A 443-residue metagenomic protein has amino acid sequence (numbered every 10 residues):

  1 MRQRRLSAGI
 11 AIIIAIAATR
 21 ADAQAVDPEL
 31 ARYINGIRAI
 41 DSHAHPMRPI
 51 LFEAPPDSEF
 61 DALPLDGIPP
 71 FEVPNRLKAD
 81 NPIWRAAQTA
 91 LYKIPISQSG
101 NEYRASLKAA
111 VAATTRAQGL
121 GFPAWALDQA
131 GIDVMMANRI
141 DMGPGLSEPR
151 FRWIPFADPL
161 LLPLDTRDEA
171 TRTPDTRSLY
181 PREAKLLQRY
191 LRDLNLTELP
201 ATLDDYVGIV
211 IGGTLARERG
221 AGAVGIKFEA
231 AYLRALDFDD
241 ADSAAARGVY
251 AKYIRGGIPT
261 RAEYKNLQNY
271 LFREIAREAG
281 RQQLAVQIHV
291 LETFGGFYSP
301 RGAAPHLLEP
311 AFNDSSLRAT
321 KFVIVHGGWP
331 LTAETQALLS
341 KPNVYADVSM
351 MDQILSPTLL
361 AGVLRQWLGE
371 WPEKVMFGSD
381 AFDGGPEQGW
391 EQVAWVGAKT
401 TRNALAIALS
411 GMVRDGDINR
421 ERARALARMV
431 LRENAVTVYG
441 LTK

Functional and structural regions predicted by a protein language model:
M1-G9: Bacterial N-terminal signal peptides that target proteins for export
A8-A17: Bacterial N-terminal signal peptides
T19-A23: Sec/Tat signal peptide C-region and signal peptidase I cleavage site
A25, T202-F228, R234-V344, T358-M376: Histidine/acidic residue-rich metal-binding segments in metalloenzymes
A25-S42, P49-P56, D61-Q98, A105-A113 (+2 more regions): Mid-to-C-terminal alpha-helical segments outside catalytic/metal-binding sites
N35, P55-P155, L160-L161, D165 (+2 more regions): Alpha-helical scaffold segments that flank or form the walls of functional sites
R38-L51, A285-L291, I324: Histidine-centered catalytic micro-motifs
A303-V323, G327-K443: H/E-rich (His + Asp/Glu) clusters that bind or coordinate divalent metals
